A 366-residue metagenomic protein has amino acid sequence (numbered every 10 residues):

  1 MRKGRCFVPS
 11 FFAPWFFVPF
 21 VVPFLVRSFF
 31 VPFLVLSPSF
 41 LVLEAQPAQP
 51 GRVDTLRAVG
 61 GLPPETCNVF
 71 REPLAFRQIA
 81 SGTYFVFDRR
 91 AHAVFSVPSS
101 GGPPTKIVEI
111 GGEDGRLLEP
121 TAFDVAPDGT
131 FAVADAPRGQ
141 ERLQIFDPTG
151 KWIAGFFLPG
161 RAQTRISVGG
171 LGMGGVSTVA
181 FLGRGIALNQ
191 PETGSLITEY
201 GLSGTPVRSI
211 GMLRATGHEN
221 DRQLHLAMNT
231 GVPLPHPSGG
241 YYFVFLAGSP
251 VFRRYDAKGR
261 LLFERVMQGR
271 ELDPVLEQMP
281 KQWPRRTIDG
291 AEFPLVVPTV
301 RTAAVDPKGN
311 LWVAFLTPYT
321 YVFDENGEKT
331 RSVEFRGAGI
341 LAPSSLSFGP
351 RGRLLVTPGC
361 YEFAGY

Functional and structural regions predicted by a protein language model:
P19, P23-F40: Bacterial N-terminal signal peptides
A45-Y366: Eukaryotic scaffold repeat domains enriched in small/polar residues
